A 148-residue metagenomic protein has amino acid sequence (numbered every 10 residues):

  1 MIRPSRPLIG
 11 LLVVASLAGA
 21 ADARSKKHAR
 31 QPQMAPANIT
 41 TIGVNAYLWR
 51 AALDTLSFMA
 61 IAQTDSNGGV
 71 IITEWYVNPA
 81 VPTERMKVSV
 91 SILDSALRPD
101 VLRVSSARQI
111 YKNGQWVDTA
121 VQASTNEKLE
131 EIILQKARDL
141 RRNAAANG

Functional and structural regions predicted by a protein language model:
M1-I9: Bacterial N-terminal signal peptides that target proteins for export
G10-S16: Bacterial N-terminal signal peptides
A18-A20: N-terminal signal peptide c-region/cleavage motif recognized by signal peptidases
R24-P82: N-terminal secretory signal peptides
A29-P36, Q109-V117: Acidic/histidine-rich, surface-exposed loop or edge segments in extracytoplasmic proteins
A51, T55, V70-E74, K87-S91 (+2 more regions): Soluble periplasmic/extracytoplasmic beta-strand elements of cell-envelope proteins
P82-Q115, K128: Signal peptide-directed extracytoplasmic domains
Q115-G148: C-terminal partner/receptor-binding element of secreted or periplasmic proteins
